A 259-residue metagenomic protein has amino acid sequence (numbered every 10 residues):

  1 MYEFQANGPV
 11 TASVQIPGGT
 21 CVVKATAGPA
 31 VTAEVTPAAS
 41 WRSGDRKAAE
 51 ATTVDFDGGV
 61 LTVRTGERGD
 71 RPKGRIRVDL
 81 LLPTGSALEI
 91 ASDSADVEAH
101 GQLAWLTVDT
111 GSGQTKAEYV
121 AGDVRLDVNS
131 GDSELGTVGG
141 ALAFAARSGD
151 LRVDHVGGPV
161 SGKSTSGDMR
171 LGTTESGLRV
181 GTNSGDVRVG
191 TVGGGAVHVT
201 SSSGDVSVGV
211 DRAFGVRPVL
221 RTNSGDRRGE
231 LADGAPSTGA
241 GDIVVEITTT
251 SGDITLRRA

Functional and structural regions predicted by a protein language model:
M1-A259: Intrinsically disordered, low-complexity terminal regions
